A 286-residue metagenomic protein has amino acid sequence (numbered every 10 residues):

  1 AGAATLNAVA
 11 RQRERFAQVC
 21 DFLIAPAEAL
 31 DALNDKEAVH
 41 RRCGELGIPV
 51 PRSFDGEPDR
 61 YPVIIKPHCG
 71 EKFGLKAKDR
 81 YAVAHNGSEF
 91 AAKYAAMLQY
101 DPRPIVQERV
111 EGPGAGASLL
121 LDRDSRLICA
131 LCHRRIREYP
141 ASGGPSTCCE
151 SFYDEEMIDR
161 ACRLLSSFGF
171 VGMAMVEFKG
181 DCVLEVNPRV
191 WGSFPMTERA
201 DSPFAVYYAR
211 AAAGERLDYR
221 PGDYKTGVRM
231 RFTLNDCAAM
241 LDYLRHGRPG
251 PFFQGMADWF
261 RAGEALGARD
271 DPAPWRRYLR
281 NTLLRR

Functional and structural regions predicted by a protein language model:
A1-A4, H68, R109-V110, P188: Short, well-ordered beta-to-alpha junction loops that form the rim of enzyme active sites and present histidine/acidic
A1-N34, P49-R52: A short, GP-enriched loop/loop-strand-helix hinge that lies immediately N-terminal to, or at the N-terminal rim
A8-R11, G74-L75, G116, P195: Short glycine-/acidic-enriched loop or helix-start segments at secondary-structure transitions that form or flank
A27-P104, E111, R123-R126, E155-D159: Active-site nucleotide/adenylate-binding loops and adjacent lid/helix of ATP-dependent enzymes
H85-G144, C149-F168, G180-V183, V190: Phosphate-binding site of ATP-dependent enzymes
F152-F178, P188-D242: Active-site "cap" helix and flanking loop/linker of ATP-utilizing ligase/carboxylase catalytic domains
R210-R286: Peripheral (often C-terminal) accessory segments that flank ATP-dependent C-N-forming ligase machineries
